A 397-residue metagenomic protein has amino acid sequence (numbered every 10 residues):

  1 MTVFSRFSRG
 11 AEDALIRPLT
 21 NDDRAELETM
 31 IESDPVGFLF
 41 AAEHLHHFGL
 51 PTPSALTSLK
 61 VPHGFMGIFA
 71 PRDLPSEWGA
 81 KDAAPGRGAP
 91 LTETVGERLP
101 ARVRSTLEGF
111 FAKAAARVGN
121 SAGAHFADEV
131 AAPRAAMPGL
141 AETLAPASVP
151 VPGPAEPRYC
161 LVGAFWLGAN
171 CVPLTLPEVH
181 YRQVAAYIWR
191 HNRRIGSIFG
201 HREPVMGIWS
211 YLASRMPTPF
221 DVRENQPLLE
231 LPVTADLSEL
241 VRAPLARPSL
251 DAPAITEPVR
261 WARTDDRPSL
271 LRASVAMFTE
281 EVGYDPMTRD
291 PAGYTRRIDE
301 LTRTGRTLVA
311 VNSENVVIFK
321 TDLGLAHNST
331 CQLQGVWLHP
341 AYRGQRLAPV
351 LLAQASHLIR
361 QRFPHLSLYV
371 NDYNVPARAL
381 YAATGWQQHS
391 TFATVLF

Functional and structural regions predicted by a protein language model:
T2-E43, L237-M287: Short amphipathic alpha-helix that is part of the acyltransferase structural core
T2-S5, P71-G96, P100-P154, L161 (+2 more regions): Acyl-donor-binding surface of acyltransferase catalytic domains
G37-H63, D73-L74, W78, V95 (+7 more regions): Active-site rim helix/loop that mediates acceptor-substrate recognition in acyltransferases
H63-I68, P75-W78, P150-W166, V309 (+2 more regions): Conserved beta-strand in the GNAT
E178-A186, G335-P340, G344-R360, R378-A383: Conserved acetyl-CoA-binding loop-helix of GNAT-fold acetyltransferases
R193-H201, I359-Y369: Conserved GNAT acetyl-CoA-binding A-motif
F199-V205, P340, L368-A379, V395-F397: Conserved beta-strand-loop-alpha-helix junction that forms the acyl-donor binding cleft
E203-D221, P349, Y373-S390: Conserved active-site alpha-helix within GNAT-family acetyltransferase domains
